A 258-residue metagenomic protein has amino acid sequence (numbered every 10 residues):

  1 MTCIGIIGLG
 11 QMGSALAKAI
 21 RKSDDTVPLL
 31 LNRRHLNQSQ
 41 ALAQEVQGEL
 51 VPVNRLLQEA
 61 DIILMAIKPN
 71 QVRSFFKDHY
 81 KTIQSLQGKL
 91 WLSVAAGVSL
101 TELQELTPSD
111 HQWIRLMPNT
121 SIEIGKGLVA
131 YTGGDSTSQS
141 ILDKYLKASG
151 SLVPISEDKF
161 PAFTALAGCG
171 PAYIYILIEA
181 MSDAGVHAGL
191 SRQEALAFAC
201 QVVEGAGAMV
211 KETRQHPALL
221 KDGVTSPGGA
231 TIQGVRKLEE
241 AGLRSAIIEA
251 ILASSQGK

Functional and structural regions predicted by a protein language model:
M1-Q58, K126-G127, V186-H187: NAD(P)+-binding Rossmann beta1-loop-alpha1 motif at the extreme N-terminus of oxidoreductases
L16, L36-S39, V46, L50 (+1 more regions): Rossmann-like NAD(P)(H) cofactor-binding subdomain of soluble oxidoreductases
S39, V72, S191-A199, L220: Small-residue helix-packing motif on alpha-helices
E45, E102-Q112, L128-F163, I174-E212 (+1 more regions): Internal alpha-helical scaffold of NAD(P)-dependent oxidoreductase catalytic cores
E123-G127, A162-T164, Q233: A short acidic, helix-capping loop that chelates divalent metal ions and anchors anionic groups
G170: Aromatic-residue-lined binding/catalytic grooves and analogous aromatic/hydrophobic interfacial grooves in multimeric
C200, E204-K258: NAD(P)-dependent Rossmann-like dehydrogenase/reductase catalytic/cofactor-binding core
